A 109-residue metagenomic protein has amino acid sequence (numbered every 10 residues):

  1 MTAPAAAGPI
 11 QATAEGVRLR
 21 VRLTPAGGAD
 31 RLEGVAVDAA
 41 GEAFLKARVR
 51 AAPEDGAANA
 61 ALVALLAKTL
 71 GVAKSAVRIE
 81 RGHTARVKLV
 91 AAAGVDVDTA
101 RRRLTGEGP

Functional and structural regions predicted by a protein language model:
M1-V63, V72, R78-P109: Contiguous, often N-terminal, cationic amphipathic patches that form binding interfaces
T69: Residues within the alpha-helical elements of helix-turn-helix
